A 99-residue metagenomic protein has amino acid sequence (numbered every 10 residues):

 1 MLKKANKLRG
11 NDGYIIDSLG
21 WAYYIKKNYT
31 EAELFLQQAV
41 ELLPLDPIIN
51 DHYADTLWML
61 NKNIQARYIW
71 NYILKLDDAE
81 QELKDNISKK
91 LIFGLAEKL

Functional and structural regions predicted by a protein language model:
K3-K7, Q38-E41, K75: Conserved structural position within tetratricopeptide repeats
G13-Y14, P47-I48, Q81: Helix-start (N-cap) detector for alpha-helical repeat units in TPR-like alpha-solenoids, especially tetratricopeptide
S18, H52, N86-K90: Canonical tetratricopeptide repeat
